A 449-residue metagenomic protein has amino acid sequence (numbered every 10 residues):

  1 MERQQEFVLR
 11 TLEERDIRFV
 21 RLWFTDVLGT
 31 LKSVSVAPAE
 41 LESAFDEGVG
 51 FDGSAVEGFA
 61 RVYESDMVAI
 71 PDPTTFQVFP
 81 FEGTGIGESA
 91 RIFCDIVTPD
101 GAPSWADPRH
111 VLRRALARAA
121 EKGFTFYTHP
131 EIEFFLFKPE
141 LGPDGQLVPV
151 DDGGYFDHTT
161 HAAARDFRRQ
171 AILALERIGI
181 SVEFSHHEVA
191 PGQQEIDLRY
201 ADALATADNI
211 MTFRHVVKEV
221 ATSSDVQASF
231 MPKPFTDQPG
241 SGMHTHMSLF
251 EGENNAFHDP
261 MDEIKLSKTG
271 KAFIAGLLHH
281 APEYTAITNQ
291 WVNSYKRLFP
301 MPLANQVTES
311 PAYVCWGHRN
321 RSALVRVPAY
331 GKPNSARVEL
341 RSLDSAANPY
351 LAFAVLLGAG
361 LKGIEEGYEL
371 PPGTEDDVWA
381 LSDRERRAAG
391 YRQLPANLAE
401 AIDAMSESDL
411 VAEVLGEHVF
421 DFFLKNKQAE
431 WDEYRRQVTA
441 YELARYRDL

Functional and structural regions predicted by a protein language model:
M1-L449: Glycine-rich, acidic/polar active-site loops that bind/position phosphate-bearing ligands
